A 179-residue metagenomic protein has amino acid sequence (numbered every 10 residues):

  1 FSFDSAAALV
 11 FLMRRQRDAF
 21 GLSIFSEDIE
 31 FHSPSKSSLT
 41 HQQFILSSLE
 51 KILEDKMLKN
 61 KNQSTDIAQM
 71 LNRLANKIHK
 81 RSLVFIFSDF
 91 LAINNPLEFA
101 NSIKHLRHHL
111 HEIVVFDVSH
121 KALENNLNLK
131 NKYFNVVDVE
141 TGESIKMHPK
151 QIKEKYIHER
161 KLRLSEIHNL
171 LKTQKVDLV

Functional and structural regions predicted by a protein language model:
F3-D4, F11-V179: Exposed, interaction-prone extracellular/peripheral surfaces
